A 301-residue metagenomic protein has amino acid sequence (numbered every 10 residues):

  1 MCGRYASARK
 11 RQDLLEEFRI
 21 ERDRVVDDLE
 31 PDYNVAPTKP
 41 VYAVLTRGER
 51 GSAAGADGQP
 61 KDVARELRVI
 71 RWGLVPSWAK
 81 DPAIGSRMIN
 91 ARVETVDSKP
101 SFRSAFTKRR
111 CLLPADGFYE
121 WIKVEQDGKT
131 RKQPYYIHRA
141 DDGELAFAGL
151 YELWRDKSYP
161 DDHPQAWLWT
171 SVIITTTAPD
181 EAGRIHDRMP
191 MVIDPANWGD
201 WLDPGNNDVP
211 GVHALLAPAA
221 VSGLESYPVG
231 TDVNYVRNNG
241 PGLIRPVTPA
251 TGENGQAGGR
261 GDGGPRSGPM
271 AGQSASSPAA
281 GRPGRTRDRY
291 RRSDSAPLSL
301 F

Functional and structural regions predicted by a protein language model:
M1-F301: Short linear sequence motif anchored by a di-proline
